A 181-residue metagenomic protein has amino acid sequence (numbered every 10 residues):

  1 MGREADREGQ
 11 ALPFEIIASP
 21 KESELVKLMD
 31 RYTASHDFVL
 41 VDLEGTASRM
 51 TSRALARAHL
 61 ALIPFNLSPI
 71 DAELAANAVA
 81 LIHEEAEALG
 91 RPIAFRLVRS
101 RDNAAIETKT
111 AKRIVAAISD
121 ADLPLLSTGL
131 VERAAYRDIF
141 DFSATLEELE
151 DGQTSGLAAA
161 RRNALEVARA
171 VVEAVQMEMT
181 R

Functional and structural regions predicted by a protein language model:
M1-L40, G45: P-loop/Walker-type NTP enzyme "switch/lid" segment
V41, I63, L97-R99: Structural beta-sheet core signal
M50-P69: Inter-motif core of Ras-like GTPase G domains
A75-G90: Conserved C-terminal guanine-recognition region of P-loop GTPase G domains, centered on the G4
E107, I114-E147: Beta-strand-loop-alpha "switch" segments that mediate conformational coupling across diverse proteins
I139-R161, L165: Inter-lobe coupling/hinge region of RecA-like P-loop helicase motors
R162-R181: Charged phosphate-binding loop/patch that engages nucleotide di/tri-phosphates or the phosphate backbone of nucleic
